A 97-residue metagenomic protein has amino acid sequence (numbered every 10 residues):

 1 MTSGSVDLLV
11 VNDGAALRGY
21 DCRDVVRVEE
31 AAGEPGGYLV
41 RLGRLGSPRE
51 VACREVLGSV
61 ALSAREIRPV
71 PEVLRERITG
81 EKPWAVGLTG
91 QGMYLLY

Functional and structural regions predicted by a protein language model:
M1-Y97: An acidic, low-aromatic, low-complexity terminal/linker signal
